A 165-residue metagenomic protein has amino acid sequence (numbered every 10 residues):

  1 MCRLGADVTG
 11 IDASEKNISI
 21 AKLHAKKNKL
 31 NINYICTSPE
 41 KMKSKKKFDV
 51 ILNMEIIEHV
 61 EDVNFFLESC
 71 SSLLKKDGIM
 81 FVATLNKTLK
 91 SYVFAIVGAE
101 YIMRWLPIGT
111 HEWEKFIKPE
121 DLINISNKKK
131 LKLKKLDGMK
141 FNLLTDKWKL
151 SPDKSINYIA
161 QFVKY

Functional and structural regions predicted by a protein language model:
M1-S91, P119-L122, A160-K164: Conserved SAM-binding loop
D12, D137-G138: Residue-level recognition of beta-strand->loop/alpha-helix junctions
S19, L143-W148: A short, acidic/glycine-rich surface segment
H24-L30, V97-G98, W148-P152: Short low-complexity, flexible loop/linker segments enriched in glycine and/or proline with clustered acidic
T84, Y101-D121: Acceptor-substrate binding/catalytic loop of class I
S91-Y101: Short, flexible, mixed-charge acidic loops at enzyme active sites
W113-L136: Short alpha-helix
D146-Y165: Core SAM-dependent methyltransferase catalytic element
